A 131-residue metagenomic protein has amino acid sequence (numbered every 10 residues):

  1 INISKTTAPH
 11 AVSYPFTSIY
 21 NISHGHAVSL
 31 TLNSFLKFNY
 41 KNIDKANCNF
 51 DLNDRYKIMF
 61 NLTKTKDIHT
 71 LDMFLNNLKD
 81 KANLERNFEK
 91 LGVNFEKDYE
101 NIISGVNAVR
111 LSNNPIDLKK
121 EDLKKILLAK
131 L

Functional and structural regions predicted by a protein language model:
I1, T17-Y20: Transmembrane alpha-helix interface/packing and boundary motifs in multi-pass membrane proteins, characterized by
I1-T7: A conserved active-site cap/scaffold subdomain adjacent to cofactor or substrate pockets
H10: Short conserved active-site loop signatures built around small residues
S13: A glycine- and small/hydrophobic-rich beta-loop-beta segment that serves as a flexible "lid/hinge" or phosphate-binding
I19-D98: Gly/Pro-rich interdomain helix-loop hinge
F95-L131: Short, amphipathic C-terminal "tail helix"
